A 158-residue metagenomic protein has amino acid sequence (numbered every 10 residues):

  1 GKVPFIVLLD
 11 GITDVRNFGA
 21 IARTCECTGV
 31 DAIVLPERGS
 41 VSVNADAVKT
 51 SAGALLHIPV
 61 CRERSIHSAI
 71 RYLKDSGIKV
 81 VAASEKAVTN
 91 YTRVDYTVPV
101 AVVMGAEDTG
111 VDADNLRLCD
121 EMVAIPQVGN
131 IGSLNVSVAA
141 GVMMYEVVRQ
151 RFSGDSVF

Functional and structural regions predicted by a protein language model:
G1-F158: Post-transcriptional modification and biogenesis factors for structured RNAs of the translation apparatus
